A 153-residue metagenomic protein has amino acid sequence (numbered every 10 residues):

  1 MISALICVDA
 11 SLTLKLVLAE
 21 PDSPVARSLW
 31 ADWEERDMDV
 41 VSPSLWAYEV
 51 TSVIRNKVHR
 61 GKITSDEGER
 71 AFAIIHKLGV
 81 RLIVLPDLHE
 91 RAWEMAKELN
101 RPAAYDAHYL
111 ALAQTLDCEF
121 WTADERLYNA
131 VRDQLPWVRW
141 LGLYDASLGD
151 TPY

Functional and structural regions predicted by a protein language model:
M1-L45, K57-E69, L148-P152: Short, well-structured N-terminal submotif of metal-dependent ribonuclease cores
M1-L5, L110-Y153: Acidic, PIN/NYN-like endoribonuclease modules and their adjacent C-terminal/linker elements
S3, V80-A123: Active-site neighborhoods of divalent-metal-dependent phosphate/nucleic-acid chemistry enzymes
T13, W46, L88, H108-Y109 (+1 more regions): Alpha-helix capping/helix-boundary segments
V25, E49, R91, N129-V131: Phosphate- and divalent-cation-binding pockets in alpha/beta enzyme and binding domains that engage nucleotide-derived
R36-D37, K77-L78, L116, Q134: Structured helix-beta-strand junction loops
T51-R81, L88-R91: Active-site-proximal, substrate-binding regions of enzyme catalytic domains and RNA-binding/basic surfaces
